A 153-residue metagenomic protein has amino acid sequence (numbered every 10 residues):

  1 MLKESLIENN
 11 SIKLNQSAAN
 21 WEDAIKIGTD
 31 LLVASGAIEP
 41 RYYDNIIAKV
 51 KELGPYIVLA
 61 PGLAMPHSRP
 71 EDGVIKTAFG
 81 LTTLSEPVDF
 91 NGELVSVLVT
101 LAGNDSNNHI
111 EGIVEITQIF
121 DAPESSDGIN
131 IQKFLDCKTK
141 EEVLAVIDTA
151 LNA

Functional and structural regions predicted by a protein language model:
M1-A153: Cytosolic covalent-transfer regions centered on His/Cys nucleophiles that carry phosphoryl or persulfide groups
